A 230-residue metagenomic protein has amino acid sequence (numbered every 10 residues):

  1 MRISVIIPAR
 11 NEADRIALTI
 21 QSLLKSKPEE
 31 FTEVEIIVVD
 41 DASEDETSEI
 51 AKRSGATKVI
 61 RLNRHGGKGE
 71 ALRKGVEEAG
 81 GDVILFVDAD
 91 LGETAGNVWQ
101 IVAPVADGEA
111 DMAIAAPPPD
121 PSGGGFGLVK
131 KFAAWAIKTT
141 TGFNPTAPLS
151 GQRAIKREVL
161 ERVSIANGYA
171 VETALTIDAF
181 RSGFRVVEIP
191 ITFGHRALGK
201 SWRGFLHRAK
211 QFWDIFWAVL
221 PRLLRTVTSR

Functional and structural regions predicted by a protein language model:
M1-I3, A166-R230: Hydrophobic helical membrane-anchoring modules
I7, T32-A42, I60: Short beta-strand/loop segment that forms part of the nucleotide-sugar
E12-K27: Short, well-formed alpha-helical segments that are part of the catalytic scaffolds of diverse glycosyltransferases
E12-R15, S43, K68, T94: Donor nucleotide-sugar binding loop of glycosyltransferases
D40-S48, L91: A conserved acidic beta->alpha catalytic loop
L62, V87-A89: Catalytic metal- and UDP-sugar-binding loop of GT-A-like glycosyltransferases, i.e., residues flanking the conserved
L62-G66, E70-E78, A95-Y169, R196-L206 (+1 more regions): Acceptor/aglycone-binding surface of glycosyltransferases and processive sugar-polymer synthases
I84: Short aromatic/hydrophobic "clamp" motif used to bind/position activated sugar donors
